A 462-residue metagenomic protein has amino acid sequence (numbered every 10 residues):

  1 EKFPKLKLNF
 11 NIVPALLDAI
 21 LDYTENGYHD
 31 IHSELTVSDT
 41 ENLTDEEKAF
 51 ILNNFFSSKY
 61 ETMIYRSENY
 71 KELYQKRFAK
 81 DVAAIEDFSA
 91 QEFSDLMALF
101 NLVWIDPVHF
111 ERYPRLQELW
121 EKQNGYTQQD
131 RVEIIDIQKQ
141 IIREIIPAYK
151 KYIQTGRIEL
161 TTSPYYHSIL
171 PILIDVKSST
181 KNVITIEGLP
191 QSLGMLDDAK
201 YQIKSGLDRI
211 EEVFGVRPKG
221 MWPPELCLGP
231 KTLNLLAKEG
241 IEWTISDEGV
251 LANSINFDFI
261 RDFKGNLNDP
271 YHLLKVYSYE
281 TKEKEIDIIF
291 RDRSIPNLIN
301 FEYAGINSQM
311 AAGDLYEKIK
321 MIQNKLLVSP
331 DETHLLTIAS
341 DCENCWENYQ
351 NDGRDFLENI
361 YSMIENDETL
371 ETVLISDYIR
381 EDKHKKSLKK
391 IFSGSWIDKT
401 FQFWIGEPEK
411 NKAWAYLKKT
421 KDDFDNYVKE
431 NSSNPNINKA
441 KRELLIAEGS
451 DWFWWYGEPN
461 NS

Functional and structural regions predicted by a protein language model:
E1-K2, I142-K151, G206-D208, C227-T232 (+1 more regions): Short alpha-helical segments and helix-capping/turn motifs at coil-helix boundaries
E1-L8, I12-L119, I260-S462: Active-site and substrate-binding clefts of carbohydrate-active enzymes
K2-P4, P147-T162, K177-S179, E280-E283 (+1 more regions): Acidic (Asp/Glu)-rich catalytic clusters
L8-F10, L160-S163, K219, W243-S246 (+1 more regions): Hydrophobic faces of well-ordered beta-strands that scaffold small-molecule active sites in alpha/beta enzyme cores
N11-D18, P164-H167, G220-L228, G249 (+1 more regions): Short, solvent-exposed turn/loop segments enriched in Gly/Ser/Thr/Pro and often Arg
S57-E144, T155-G194: Active-site-proximal, well-structured secondary-structure segments within enzyme catalytic domains
I184-E225, I319-A339: CE4/NodB-like, metal-dependent polysaccharide N-deacetylase domain that modifies extracellular/periplasmic N-acetylated
M195-F263, N344-N366: Catalytic domains of cell-wall/extracellular-matrix polysaccharide-remodeling enzymes, centered on de-N-acetylation
